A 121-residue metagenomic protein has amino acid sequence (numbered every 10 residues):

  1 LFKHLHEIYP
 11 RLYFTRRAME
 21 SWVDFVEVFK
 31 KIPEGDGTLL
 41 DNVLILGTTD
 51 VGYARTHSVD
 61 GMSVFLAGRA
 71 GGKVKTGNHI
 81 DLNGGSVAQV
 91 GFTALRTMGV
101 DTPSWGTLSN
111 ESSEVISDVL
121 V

Functional and structural regions predicted by a protein language model:
L1-V121: Ligand-binding pockets and gating/stacking loops
